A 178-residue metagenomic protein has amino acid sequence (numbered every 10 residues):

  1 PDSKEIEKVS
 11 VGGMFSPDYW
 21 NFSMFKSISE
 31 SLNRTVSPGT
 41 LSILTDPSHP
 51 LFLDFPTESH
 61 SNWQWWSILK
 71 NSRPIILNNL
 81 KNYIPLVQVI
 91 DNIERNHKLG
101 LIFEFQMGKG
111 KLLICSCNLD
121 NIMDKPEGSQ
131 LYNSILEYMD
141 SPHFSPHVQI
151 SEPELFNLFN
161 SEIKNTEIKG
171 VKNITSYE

Functional and structural regions predicted by a protein language model:
E5-S10, F22-P126, H143-E178: Catalytic beta-strand/loop cores that center a nucleophilic Ser/Cys/Thr and support acyl-enzyme chemistry
E7-V9, F15, Q130-L131: Short secondary-structure boundary/capping segments
G128-D140: Short amphipathic C-terminal alpha-helix that caps PH/PH-like domains
